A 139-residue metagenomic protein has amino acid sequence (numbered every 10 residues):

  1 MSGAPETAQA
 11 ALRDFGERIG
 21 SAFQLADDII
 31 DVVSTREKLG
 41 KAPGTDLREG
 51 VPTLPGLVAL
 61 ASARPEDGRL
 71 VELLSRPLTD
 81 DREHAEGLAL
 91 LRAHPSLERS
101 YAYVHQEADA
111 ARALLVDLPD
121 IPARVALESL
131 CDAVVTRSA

Functional and structural regions predicted by a protein language model:
M1-A139: All-alpha prenyltransferase/terpene-synthase fold signal
